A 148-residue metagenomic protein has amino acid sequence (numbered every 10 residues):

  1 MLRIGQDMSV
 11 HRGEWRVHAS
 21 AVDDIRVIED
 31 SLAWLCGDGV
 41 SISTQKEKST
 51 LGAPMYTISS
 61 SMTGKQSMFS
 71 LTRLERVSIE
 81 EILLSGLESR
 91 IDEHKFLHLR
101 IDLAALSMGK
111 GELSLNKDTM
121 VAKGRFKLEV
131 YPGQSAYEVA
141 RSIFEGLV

Functional and structural regions predicted by a protein language model:
M1-S43: Long, hydrophobic N-terminal alpha-helical segment
G13-H18, E93-R100, G124-L128: Short glycine-/aliphatic-rich beta-strand segments at the starts of folded cytosolic domains
V17-A21, C36, M62-Q66, L103-S107 (+1 more regions): Beta-strand elements of well-folded, non-transmembrane domains
I28-S31, S70-S78, R141-F144: Short amphipathic alpha-helices in soluble, non-transmembrane regions that often serve as interface/regulatory elements
L35, M55, K65-E80: Acidic, Ser/Thr- and Gly-enriched intrinsically disordered low-complexity segments
I42-Q66: Short, charge-patterned binding micro-sites
L74-G109: Mid-chain, well-packed structural core segment of small domains
I101-V148: Glycine-rich, aromatic-bearing surface loops/beta-hairpins
